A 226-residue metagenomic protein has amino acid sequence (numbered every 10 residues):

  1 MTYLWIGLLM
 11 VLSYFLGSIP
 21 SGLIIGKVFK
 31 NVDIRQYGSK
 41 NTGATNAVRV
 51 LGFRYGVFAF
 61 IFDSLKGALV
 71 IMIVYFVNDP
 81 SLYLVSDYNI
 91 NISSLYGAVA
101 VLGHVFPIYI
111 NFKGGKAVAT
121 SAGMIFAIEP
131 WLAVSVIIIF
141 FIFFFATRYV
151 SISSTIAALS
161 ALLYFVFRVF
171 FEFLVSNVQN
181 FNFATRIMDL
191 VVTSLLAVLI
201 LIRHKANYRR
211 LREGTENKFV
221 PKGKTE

Functional and structural regions predicted by a protein language model:
W5, Y55-A59, L65-I108, I128-S135 (+2 more regions): Nucleotide and nucleotide-moiety/phosphate-recognizing core
L9, S13-S18, G22, G26 (+13 more regions): Alpha-helical transmembrane segments in multi-pass membrane proteins
G22-L23, G103-K113, I139-R148, K205-R209: C-terminal ends of transmembrane helices
L23-R54, G114, R209-E226: Cytosolic, membrane-interface loops and tails of multi-pass inner-membrane proteins
V32-G43, Y109-A122, Y149-S160: Short, non-helical or kinked segments that cap or interrupt transmembrane helices
V48-G52, V74-N78, V99, A117-T147 (+1 more regions): Interfacial segments of multi-pass membrane proteins
V134, V150-A158, F181-T193: Loop-to-transmembrane alpha-helix initiation sites
Q179-F183, M188-E226: C-terminal membrane-associated helical module and adjoining short loops/tails
